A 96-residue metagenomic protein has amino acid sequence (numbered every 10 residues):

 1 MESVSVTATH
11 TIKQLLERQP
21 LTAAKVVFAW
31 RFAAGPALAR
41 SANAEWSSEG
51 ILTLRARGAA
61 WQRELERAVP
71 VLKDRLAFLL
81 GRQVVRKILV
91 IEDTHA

Functional and structural regions predicted by a protein language model:
M1-F32, P36, N43-E49, R63 (+2 more regions): N-terminal presequence-like segments and adjacent domain-start helices
G50-R57: Short, aliphatic-rich beta-strand segments
